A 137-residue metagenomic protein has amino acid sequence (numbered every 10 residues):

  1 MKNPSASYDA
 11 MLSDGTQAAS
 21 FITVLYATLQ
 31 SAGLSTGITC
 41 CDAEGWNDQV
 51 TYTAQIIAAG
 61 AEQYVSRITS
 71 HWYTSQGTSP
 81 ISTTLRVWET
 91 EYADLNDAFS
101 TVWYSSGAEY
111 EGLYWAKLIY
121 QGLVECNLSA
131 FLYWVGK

Functional and structural regions predicted by a protein language model:
M1-A58, T74-T83: Active-site cleft segment of glycoside hydrolase catalytic domains centered on the general acid/base Glu
N3, H71-W72, G112, V135: Residues that line or immediately flank small-molecule/substrate-binding pockets and catalytic motifs
S5, A61, L128-A130: Generic intrinsically disordered, low-complexity segments enriched for polar/acidic and small residues
L25-T36, Y64, Q121-S129: A structural motif corresponding to the C-terminal end of an alpha-helix and its immediate exit/capping segment
L34-T39, G60-V102, L118: Glycoside hydrolase catalytic-domain groove-lining segments
D42, W46-N47, Y64-R67, S105-E109: Short linear motifs at secondary-structure transitions and domain/linker junctions
W46-G60, E111-G122: Short, acidic/polar
E89-K137: Aromatic/acidic polysaccharide-binding cleft in carbohydrate-active enzymes
